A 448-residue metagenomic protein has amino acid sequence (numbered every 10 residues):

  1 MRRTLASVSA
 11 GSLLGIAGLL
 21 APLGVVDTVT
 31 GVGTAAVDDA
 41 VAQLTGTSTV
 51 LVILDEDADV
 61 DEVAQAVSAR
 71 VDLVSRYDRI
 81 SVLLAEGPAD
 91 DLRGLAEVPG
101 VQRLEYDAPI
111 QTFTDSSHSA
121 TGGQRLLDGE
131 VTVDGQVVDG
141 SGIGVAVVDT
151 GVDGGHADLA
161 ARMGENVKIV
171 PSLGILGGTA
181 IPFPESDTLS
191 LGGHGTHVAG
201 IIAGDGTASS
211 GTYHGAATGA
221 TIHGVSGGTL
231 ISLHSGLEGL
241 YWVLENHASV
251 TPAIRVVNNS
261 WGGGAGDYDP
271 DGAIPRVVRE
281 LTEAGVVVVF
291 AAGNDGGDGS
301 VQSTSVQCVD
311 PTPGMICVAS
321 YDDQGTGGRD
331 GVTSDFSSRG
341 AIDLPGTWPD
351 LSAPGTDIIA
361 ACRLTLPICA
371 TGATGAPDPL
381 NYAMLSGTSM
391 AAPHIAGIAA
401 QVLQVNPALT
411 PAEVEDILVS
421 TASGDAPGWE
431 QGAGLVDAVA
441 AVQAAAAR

Functional and structural regions predicted by a protein language model:
M1-S12: N-terminal export and membrane-targeting signals
R3-T4, I16, L20, G24-V26 (+6 more regions): Autoinhibitory propeptides
V29-T45, S75, E86-D91, T112-V147 (+5 more regions): N-terminal domain-start motif of subtilase-like serine proteases
L44-L54: Short glycine-/aliphatic-rich beta-strand segments at the starts of folded cytosolic domains
E56-V60, I80-V82, A89-L92, A108-T112 (+11 more regions): Solvent-exposed loop/turn segments at secondary-structure junctions within structured extracellular/periplasmic domains
D59, D205-S209, G227-G314, G325 (+4 more regions): Substrate-binding/access-modulating region of protease and related hydrolase catalytic domains
V131-L173, G177-S235, V250-V256, T282-G285 (+8 more regions): Subtilisin-like serine protease catalytic core
D149, K168-I175, C308-A400, Q404 (+1 more regions): Extracellular S/T/G-rich loop segment that most often corresponds to the catalytic His/Ser-adjacent loop
